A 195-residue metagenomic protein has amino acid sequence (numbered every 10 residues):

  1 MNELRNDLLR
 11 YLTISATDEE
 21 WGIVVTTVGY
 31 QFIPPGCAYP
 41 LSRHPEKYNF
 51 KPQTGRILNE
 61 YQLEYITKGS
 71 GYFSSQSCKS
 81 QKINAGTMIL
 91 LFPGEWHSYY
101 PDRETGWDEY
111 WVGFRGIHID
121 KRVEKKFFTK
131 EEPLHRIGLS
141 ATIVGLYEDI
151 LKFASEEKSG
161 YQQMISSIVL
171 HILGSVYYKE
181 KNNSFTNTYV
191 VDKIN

Functional and structural regions predicted by a protein language model:
M1-S74, K79-Q81: Generic protein-terminus/edge-of-domain signal
T13, K121-T186, V190-N195: Amphipathic alpha-helical segments enriched in hydrophobic/aromatic residues interleaved with Lys/Arg
V28-Q31, P35, I117, F153 (+2 more regions): Phosphate/oxyanion-binding loops and surfaces in catalytic or ligand/nucleic-acid-binding neighborhoods
P35, K68-S70, M88, G94-W96 (+1 more regions): Short, charged/polar surface micro-motifs in flexible loops or helix N-caps
G36, K47-F50, A85-G86, G94 (+1 more regions): Tight coil/turn sites that cap or link beta-strands
S77-F92: Short acidic-glycine-tyrosine-enriched beta hairpin
S80, G94-H118: Ligand-binding loop in jelly-roll beta-barrel domains
